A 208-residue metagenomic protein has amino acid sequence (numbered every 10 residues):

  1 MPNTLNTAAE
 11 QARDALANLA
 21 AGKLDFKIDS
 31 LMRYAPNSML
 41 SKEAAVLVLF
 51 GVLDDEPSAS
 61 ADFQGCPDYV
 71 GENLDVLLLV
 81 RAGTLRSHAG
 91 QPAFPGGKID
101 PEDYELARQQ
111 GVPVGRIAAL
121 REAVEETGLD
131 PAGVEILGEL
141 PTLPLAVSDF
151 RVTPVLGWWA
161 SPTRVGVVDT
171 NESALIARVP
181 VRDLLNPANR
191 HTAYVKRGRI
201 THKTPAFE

Functional and structural regions predicted by a protein language model:
M1-F94, K98-V165, R182, P187-E208: N-terminal leader/linker segments that precede catalytic domains of diphosphate-processing enzymes
T170-N171: Short, conserved loop/helix-junction motifs that constitute active-site signature segments in enzyme catalytic cores
I176-R178: Conserved cytochrome P450 K-helix/beta-meander segment immediately N-terminal to the heme-binding cysteine loop
